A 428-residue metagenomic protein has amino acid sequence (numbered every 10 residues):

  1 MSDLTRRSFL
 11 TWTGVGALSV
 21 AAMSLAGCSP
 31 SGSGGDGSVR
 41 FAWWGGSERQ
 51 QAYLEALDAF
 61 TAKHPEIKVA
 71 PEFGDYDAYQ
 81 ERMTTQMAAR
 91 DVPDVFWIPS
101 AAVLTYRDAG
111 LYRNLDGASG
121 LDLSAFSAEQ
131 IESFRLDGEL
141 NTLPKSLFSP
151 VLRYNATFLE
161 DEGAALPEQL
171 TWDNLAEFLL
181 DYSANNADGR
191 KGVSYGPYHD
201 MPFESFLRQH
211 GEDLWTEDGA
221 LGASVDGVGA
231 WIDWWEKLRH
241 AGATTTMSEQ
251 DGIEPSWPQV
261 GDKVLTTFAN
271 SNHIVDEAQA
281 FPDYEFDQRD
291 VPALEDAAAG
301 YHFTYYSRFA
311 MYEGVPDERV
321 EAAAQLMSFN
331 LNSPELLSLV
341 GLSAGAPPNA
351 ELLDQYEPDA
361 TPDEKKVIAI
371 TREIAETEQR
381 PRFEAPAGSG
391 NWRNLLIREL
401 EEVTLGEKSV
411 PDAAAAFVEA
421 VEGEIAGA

Functional and structural regions predicted by a protein language model:
M1-V20: N-terminal secretory signal peptides and thylakoid transit peptides that target proteins across membranes
A59-F126, D161-G163, S256-T266, A280 (+2 more regions): Extracytoplasmic "Venus flytrap"/periplasmic binding protein-like
A62-K63, E160-E162, D233, H240-T244 (+2 more regions): Extracytoplasmic/periplasmic substrate-recognition and gating elements
P93-D94, D122-F158, K191, A298-Y301 (+1 more regions): A structural signal for short loop-to-beta-strand junctions that line the ligand-binding cleft of periplasmic/secreted
S100-S149, D173, D287-R289, A375: Hinge/lid segment of periplasmic solute-binding proteins
E129-F134, R289, L342-N391, L395-R398: Long, aromatic- and glycine/proline-rich binding clefts that accommodate carbohydrate-like moieties
N141-K145, P150, D173-G222, G227: Extracytoplasmic/periplasmic solute-binding protein
L179-L180, G219-S248: Glycine-centered hinge/linker elements that transmit conformational signals in sensory and ligand-binding systems
